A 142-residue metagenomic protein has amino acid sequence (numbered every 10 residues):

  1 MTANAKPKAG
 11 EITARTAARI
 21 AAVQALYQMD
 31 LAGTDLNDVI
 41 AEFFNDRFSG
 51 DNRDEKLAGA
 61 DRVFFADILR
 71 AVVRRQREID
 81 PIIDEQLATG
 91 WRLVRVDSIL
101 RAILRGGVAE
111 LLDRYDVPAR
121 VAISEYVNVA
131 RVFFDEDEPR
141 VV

Functional and structural regions predicted by a protein language model:
M1-V141: N-terminal interaction/assembly modules
